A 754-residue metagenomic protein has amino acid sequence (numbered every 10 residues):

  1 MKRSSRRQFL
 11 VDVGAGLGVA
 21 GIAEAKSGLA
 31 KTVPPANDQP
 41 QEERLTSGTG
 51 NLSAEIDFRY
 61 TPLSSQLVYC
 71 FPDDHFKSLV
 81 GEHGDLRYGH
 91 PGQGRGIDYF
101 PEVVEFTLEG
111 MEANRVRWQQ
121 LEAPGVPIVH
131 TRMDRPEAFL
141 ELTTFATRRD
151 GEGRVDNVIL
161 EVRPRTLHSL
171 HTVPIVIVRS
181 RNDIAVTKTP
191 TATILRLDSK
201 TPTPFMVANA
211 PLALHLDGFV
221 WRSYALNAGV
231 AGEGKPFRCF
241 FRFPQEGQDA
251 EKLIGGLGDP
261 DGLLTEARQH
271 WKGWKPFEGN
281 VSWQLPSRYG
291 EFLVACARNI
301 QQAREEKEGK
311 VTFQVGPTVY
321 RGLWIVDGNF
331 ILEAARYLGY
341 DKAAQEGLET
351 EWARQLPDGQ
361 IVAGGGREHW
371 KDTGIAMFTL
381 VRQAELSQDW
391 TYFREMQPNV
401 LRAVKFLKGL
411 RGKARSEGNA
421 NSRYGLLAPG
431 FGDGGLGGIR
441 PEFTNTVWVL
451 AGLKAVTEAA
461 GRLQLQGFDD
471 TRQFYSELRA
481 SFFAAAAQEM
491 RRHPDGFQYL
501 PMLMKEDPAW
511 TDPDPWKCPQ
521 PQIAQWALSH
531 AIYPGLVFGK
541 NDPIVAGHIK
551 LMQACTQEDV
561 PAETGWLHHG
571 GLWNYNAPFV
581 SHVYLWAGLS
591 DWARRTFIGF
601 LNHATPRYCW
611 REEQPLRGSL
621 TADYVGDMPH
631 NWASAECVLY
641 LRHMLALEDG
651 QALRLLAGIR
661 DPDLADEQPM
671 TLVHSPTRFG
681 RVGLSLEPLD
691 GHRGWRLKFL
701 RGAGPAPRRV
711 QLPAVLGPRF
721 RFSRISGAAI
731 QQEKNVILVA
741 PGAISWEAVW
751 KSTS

Functional and structural regions predicted by a protein language model:
M1-L17: N-terminal secretory signal peptides and thylakoid transit peptides that target proteins across membranes
R6, L29-L285, Q651-S754: Terminal accessory carbohydrate-recognition/targeting modules of carbohydrate-active enzymes
T107, T457, L463, D470-Q553 (+2 more regions): Carbohydrate-active enzyme catalytic cores, enriched for enzymes that act on polyanionic acidic polysaccharides
V116-W118, T143-G151, P357-D372, V381-W390 (+1 more regions): Aromatic/His-enriched, Gly/Pro-containing loop or helix-boundary segments that lie immediately adjacent to catalytic
W221-P260, D358, A363-K371, K408-E477 (+1 more regions): The feature captures the catalytic groove of carbohydrate-active enzymes
F277-Q301, I325, L356, H369 (+2 more regions): Active-site acid/base region of carbohydrate-active enzymes
K310-L323, A363-G365: Internal amphipathic alpha-helical repeat/solenoid segments
R321-Y340, A344, E349-D358, T373 (+7 more regions): Active-site core of glycosidic bond-cleaving carbohydrate-active enzymes
